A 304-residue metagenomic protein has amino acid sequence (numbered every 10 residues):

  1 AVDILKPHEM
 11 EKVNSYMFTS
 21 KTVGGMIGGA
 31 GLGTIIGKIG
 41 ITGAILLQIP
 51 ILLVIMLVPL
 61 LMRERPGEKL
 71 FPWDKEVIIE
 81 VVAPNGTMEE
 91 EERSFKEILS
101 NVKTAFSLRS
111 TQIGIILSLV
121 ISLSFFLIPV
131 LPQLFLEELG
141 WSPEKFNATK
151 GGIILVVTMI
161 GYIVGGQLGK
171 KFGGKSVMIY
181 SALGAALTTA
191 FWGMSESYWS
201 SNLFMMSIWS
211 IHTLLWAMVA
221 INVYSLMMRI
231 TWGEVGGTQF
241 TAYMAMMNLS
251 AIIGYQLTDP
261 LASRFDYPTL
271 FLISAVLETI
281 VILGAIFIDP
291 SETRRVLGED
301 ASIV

Functional and structural regions predicted by a protein language model:
A1-L5, A217-W232: Intracellular juxtamembrane helix-capping segments at the cytosolic ends of symmetry-related transmembrane helices
E11-I36, M244-G254: Glycine-rich segments within core transmembrane alpha-helices of 12-TM secondary carriers
I36, I160-G174, A262-S263: Helix-to-loop junctions at the C-terminal end of transmembrane segments in multipass secondary transporters
G43-L61, T269-F287: Symmetry-related core transmembrane helices of the 12-TM Major Facilitator Superfamily/SLC fold
L70-I113, V304: Juxtamembrane intracellular "pre-TM" segments in multi-pass secondary transporters
R109-G151: Extracytoplasmic gate region of multi-pass secondary transporters
S176-V223: C-terminal transmembrane helical hairpin of 12-TM major facilitator-type secondary transporters
E234-S263: A late C-terminal transmembrane helix in Major Facilitator Superfamily
